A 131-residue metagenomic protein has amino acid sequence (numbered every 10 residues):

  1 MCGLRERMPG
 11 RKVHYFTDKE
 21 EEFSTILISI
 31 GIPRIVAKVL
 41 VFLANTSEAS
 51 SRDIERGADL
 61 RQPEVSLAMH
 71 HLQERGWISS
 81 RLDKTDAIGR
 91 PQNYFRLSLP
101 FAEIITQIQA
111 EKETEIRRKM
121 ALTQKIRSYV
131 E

Functional and structural regions predicted by a protein language model:
M1-I30, D86: N-terminal leader segment of winged-helix/HTH proteins
T25-I35, S50, D83-I105: Short, cationic-aromatic polyanion-contact patches
A37-V41: Pre-recognition alpha-helix immediately N-terminal to the DNA-recognition helix within helix-turn-helix or winged-helix
D53-G57, L72: A short acidic, leucine-rich amphipathic alpha-helix
P63: Key DNA-contact positions within bacterial/archaeal DNA-binding proteins
G76: Glycine-centered, phosphate/nucleic-acid-interacting loop/turn motifs that mediate DNA/RNA or nucleotide
L99-E131: Amphipathic alpha-helical dimerization/coiled-coil segments that flank or bridge DNA-binding/regulatory modules
